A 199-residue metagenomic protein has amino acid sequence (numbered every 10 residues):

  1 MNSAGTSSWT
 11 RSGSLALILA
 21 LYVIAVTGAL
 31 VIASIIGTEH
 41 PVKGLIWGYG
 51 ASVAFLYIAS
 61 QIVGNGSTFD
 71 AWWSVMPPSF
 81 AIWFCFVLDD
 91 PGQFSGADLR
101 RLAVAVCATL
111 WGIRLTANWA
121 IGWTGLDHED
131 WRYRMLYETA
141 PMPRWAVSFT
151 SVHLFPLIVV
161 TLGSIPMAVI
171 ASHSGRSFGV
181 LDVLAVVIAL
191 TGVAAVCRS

Functional and structural regions predicted by a protein language model:
N2-S199: Membrane-anchoring alpha-helices and their flanking helix-loop junctions
